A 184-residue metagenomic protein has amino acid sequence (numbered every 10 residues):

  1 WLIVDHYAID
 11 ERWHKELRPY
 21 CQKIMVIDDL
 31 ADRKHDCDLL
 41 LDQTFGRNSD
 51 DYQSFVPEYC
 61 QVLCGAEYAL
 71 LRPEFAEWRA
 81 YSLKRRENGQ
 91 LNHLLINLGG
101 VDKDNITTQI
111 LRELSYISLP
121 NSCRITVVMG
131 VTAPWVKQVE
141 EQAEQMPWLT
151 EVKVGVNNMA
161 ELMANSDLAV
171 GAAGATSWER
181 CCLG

Functional and structural regions predicted by a protein language model:
W1-E58, V62: Active-site and donor-binding regions of nucleotide-sugar-utilizing enzymes
R18, E144, C181: Anion (oxyanion) recognition and catalysis
C21-I27, P73-A80, T150-V154: Short gly/ser/thr-rich secondary-structure transition/capping motifs
D36-N105, V136-K137: A nucleotide-sugar donor-handling region in carbohydrate enzymes
A80-S82, N88-S166: Donor-nucleotide binding loops and adjacent catalytic segments primarily of GT-B fold Leloir glycosyltransferases
A160, S177-L183: Short alpha-helical segment that forms part of, or immediately flanks, the ligand-binding pocket in carbohydrate-active
A164-A175: Acidic donor-binding loop of glycosyltransferase active sites
